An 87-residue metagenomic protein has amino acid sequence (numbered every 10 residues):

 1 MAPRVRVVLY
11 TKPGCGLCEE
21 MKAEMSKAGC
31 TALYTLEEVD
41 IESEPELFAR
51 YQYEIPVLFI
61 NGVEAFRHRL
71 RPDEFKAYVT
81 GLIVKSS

Functional and structural regions predicted by a protein language model:
A2-K27: Local sequence-structure signature of Cys/Sec-based thiol-disulfide redox active-site neighborhoods
E20-A23, R50, L70: Generic recognition of short, well-ordered alpha-helical segments
G29-L33: Short helix-capping segments at alpha-helix termini
Y34-P45: Thiol-based oxidoreductase modules, predominantly thioredoxin-like and allied folds used for disulfide exchange
S43-P56: Short Fe-S-cluster ligation motifs
P56-E64: A short, hydrophobic beta-strand/beta-hairpin element that forms part of a small beta-sheet core
V63-S86: Non-catalytic, surface beta->alpha helical segment in thiol-disulfide oxidoreductase systems
